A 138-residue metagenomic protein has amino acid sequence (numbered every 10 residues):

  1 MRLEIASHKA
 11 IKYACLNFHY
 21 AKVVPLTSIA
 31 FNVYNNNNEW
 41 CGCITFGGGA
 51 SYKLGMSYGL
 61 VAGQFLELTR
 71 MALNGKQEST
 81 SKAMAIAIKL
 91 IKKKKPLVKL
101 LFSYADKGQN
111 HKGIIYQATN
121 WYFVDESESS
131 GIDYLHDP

Functional and structural regions predicted by a protein language model:
M1-L26, E39: Short amphipathic alpha-helix that is part of the acyltransferase structural core
I5, G47-P138: Acyl-donor binding region in acyl/amide transferases
A10, S28, C41, G63 (+1 more regions): Generic alpha-helix structural propensity
N17, N32-N38, N74, N110 (+1 more regions): Detector for Asparagine
T27-T45: Conserved beta-hairpin
